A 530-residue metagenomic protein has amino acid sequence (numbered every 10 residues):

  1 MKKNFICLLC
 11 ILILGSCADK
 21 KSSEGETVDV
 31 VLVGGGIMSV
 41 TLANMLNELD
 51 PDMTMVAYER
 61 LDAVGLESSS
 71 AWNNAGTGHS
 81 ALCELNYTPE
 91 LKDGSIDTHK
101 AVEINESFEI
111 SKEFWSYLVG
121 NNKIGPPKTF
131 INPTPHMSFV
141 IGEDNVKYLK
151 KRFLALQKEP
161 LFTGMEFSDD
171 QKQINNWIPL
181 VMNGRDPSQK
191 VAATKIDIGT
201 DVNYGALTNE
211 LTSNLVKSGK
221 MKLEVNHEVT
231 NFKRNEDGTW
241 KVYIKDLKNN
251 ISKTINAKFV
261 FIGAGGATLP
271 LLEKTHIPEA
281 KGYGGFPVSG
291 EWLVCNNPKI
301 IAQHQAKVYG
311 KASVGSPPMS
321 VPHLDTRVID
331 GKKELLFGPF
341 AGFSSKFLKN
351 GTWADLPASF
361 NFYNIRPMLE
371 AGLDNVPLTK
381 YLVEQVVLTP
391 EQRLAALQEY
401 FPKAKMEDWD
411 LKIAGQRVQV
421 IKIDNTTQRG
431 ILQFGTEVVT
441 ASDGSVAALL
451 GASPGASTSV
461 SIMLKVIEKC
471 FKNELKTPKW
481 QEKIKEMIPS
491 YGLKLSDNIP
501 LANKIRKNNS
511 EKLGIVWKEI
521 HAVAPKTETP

Functional and structural regions predicted by a protein language model:
E24-M38, V56: Beta1/beta-strand and adjacent pyrophosphate-binding region of the FAD-binding site in flavoprotein oxidoreductases
N47-A71: Glycine-rich FAD pyrophosphate-binding loop
G76-N176, E334, K346, A354-D355: Dinucleotide-binding Rossmann-like beta1-alpha1 core, especially the glycine-rich loop that anchors the ADP
T98-K112, V140-K147, T194-V216, E224 (+3 more regions): Short beta-strand to alpha-helix junction loop
G125-T134, F139-S213, K217-S218, K222 (+2 more regions): Flavin (FAD/FMN) cofactor-binding and adjacent substrate-gating region of FAD-dependent oxidoreductase domains
Q189-I198, A206, F343-K476: C-terminal catalytic lobe of FAD-dependent flavoproteins
V191-F259, A264, S457-F471: Helical element adjacent to the flavin cofactor pocket in flavoenzyme catalytic cores
I262-P278: Flavin (primarily FAD) binding-site architecture
